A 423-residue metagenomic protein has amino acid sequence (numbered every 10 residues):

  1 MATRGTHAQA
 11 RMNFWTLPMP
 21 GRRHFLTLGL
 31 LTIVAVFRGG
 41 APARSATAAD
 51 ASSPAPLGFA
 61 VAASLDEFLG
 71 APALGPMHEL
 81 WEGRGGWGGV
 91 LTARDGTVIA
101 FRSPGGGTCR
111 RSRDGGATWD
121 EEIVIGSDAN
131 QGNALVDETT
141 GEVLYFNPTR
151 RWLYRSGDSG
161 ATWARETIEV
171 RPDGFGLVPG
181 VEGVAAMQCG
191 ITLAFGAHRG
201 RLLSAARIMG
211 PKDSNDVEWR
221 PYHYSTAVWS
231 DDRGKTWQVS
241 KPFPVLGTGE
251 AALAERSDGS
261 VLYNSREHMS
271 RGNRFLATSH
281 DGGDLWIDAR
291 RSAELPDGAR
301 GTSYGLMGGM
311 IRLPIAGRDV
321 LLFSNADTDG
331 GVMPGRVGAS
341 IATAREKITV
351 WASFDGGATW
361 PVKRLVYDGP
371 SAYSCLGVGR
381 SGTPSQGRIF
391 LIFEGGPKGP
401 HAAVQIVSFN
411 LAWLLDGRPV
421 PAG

Functional and structural regions predicted by a protein language model:
M1-P20, H24-A35: N-terminal secretory signal peptides
G5, A10, G21-R23, S45 (+3 more regions): A generic alpha-helix propensity feature with a strong bias for hydrophobic helices
R38-A49: Signal peptide processing junction and immediate N-terminal pro/mature segment of secreted/exported proteins
D50-G423: Asp-box/BNR beta-propeller blade signature and adjacent active/binding-site loops in extracellular glycan-interacting
